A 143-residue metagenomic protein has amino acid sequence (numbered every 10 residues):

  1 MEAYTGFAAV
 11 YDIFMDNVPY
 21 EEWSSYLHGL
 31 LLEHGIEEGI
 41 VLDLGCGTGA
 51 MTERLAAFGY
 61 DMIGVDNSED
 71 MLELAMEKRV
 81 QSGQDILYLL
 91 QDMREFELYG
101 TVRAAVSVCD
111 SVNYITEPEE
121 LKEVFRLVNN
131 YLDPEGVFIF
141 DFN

Functional and structural regions predicted by a protein language model:
M1-E37: Conserved class I S-adenosyl-L-methionine
E38-G45: Conserved class I S-adenosyl-L-methionine
L42, A50-E95: Class I SAM-dependent methyltransferase SAM/SAH-binding core
E97-A104: A short acidic, Gly/Pro-enriched loop at the edge of an enzyme's catalytic core that lines a small-molecule cofactor
V108-D110: Residues lining the SAM
N113-I115: A short His-aromatic
K122-P134: A short glycine-rich, Lys/Arg-flanked "PGG" loop and its adjoining helix->strand segment in the class I
E135-F142: Conserved beta-strand signature within the Rossmann-like core of class I S-adenosyl-L-methionine
